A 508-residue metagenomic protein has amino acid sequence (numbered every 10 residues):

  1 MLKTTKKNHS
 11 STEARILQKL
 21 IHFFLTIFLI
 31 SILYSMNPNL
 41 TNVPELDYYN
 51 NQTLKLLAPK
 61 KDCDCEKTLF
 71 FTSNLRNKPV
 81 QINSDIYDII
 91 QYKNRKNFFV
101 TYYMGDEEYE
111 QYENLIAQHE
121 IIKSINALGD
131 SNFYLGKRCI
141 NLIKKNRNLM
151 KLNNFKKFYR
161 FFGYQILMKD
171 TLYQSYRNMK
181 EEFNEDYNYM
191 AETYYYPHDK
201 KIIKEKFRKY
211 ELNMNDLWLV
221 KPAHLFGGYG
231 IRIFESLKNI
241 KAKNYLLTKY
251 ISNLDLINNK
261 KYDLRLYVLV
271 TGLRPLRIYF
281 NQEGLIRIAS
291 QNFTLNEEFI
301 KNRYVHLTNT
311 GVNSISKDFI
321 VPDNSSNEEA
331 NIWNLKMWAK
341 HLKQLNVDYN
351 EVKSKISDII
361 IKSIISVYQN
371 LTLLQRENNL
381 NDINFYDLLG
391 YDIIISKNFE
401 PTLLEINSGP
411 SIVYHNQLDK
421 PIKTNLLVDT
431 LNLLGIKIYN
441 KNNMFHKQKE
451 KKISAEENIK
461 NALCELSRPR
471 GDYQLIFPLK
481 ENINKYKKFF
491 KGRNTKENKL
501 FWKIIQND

Functional and structural regions predicted by a protein language model:
M1-I16: Short, low-complexity, Lys/Arg-enriched N-terminal segments of secretory-pathway carbohydrate enzymes
L17-D47: Terminal signal-anchor or tail-anchor transmembrane helices that tether membrane-associated enzymes to cellular
N37-M150, R160-G163, L167-E182, N188-M190 (+5 more regions): Acidic, PEST-like segments
E192-Y195, N215-I240, D255, L264-R265: Glycine-rich phosphate-binding loop of ATP-grasp-fold ATP-dependent ligases
I203-L212: Short amphipathic alpha-helix with an adjacent loop that forms part of the alpha/beta core around
Y391-I393: Hydrophobic residue at the +6 position relative to the catalytic HRD Asp in the kinase catalytic loop
S396: Short, acidic, Ser/Thr-enriched surface-loop or helix-capping motifs
